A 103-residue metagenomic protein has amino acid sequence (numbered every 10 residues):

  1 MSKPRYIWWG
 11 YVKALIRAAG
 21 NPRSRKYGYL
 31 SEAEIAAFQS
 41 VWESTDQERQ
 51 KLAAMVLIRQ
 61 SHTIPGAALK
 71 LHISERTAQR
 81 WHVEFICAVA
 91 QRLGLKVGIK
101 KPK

Functional and structural regions predicted by a protein language model:
M1-S44, P65-G66, K70-Q79, L93-K103: N-terminal interaction/assembly modules
S44-H62: Short amphipathic alpha helix immediately N-terminal
V56-L57, L71, H82: A general structural motif at alpha-helix termini
T63, F85: Short phosphate-engaging motifs
H82-V83, V89, L93: DNA major-groove recognition helix of helix-turn-helix
